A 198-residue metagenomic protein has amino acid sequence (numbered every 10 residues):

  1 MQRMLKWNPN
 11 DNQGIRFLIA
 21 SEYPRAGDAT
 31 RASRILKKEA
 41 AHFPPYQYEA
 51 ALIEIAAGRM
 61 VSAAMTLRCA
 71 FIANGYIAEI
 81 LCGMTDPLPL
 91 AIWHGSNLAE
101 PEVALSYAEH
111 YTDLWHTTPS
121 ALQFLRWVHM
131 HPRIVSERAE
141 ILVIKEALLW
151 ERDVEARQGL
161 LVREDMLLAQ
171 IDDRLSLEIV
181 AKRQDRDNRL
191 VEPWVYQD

Functional and structural regions predicted by a protein language model:
M1-S62: Eukaryote-skewed repeat-based solenoidal scaffolds used as protein-protein interaction platforms, primarily
E54-D198: Long, ordered, amphipathic alpha-helical scaffolds
